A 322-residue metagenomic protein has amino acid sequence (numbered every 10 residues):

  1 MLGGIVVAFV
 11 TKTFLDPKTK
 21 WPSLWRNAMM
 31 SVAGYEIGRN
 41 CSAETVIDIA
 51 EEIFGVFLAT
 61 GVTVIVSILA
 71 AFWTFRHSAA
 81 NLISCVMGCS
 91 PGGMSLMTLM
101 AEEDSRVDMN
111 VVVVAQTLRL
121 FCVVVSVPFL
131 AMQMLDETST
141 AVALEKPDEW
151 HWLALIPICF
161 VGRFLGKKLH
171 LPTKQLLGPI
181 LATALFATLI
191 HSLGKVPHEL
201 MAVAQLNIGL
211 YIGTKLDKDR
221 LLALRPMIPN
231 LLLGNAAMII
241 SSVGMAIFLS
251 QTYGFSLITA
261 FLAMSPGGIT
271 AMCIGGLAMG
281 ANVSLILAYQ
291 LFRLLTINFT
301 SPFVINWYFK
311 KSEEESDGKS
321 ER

Functional and structural regions predicted by a protein language model:
M1-V6, W25-M29, E52-T63, S84-C89 (+3 more regions): Structural signature of hydrophobic alpha-helical transmembrane segments
M1-W25, V32-T45, V66, H151-R220 (+1 more regions): Structural signature of multi-pass alpha-helical membrane transport proteins
D16-P17, G38-E51, I68-I83, I247-Y253: Transmembrane alpha-helix boundary signature
W21-A33, F54-G55, A80-C89, V113-Q116 (+3 more regions): Cytoplasmic-side transmembrane-helix entry/capping segments in multi-pass membrane proteins
A43-E51, M132-P147, I190-H198, L222-A223 (+1 more regions): Membrane-interface helix termini and inter-helical loops of multi-pass transporters
V62, L69-A80, V123-A141, I156-I158 (+4 more regions): Juxtamembrane and boundary regions of transmembrane helices in multi-pass small-molecule transporters and channels
V62-T63, G93, N110-A131, S241 (+2 more regions): Membrane-embedded alpha-helical segments of transport systems, primarily multispan ion/solute transporters
H77-L118, F255-Q290: Alpha-helical membrane segments and immediately flanking helix-loop junctions that form or couple to the substrate/ion
